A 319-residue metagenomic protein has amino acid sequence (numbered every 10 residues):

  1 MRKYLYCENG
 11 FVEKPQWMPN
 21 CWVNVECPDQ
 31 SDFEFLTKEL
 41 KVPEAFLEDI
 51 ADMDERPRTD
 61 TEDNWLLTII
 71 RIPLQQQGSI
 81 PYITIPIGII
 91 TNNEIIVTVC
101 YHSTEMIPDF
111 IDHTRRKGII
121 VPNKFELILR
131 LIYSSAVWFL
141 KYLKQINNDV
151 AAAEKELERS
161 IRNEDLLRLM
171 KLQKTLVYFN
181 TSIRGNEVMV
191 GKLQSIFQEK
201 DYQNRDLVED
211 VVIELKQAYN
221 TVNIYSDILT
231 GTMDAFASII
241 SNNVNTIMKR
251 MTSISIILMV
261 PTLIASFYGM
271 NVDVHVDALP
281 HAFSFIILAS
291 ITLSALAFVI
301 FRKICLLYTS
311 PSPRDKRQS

Functional and structural regions predicted by a protein language model:
M1-D201, L207-D210, E214-T221, V276 (+1 more regions): Peripheral, non-transmembrane regulatory/ligand-interaction domains of membrane transport proteins
N220-I254: Membrane-interface, cytosolic juxtamembrane amphipathic helix immediately N-terminal to a transmembrane helix, enriched
N243-V276, S284-S294: Bilayer-spanning, highly hydrophobic alpha-helical transmembrane segments
A295-V299: Alpha-helical transmembrane segments
I300-I304: Membrane-helix interfacial anchor on the cytosolic side
Y308-D315: Conserved small/polar residues in nucleotide/adenosyl-binding loops
